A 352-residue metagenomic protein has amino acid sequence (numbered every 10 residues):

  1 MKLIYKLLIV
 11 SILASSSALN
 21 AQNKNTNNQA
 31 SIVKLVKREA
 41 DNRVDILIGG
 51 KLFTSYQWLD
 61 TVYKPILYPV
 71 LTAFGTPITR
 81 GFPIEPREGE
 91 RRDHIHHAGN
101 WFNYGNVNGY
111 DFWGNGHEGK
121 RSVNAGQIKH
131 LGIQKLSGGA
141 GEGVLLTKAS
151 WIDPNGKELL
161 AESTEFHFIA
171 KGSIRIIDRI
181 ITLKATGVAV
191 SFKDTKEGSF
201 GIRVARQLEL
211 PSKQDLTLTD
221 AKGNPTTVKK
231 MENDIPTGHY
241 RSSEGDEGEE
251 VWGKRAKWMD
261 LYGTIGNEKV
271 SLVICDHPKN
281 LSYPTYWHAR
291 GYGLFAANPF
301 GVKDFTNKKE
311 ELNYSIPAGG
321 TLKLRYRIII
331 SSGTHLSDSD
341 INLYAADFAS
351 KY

Functional and structural regions predicted by a protein language model:
M1-T26: Bacterial Sec-dependent N-terminal signal peptides
N23-I95, T195, G333-H335, N342: Beta-strand-rich N-terminal accessory domains
I32-A40, L145-D194: Acidic, contiguous internal or C-terminal segments within carbohydrate-active enzymes that form a structured patch used
E39, Y63-G116, T219-W258: Extracellular/lumen-exposed scaffold segments
L59-V62, I66-V70, A170-T219, K230-E232: Acidic (Asp/Glu-rich), glycine- and aromatic
H94-S173: Extended, loop-rich substrate-binding clefts of extracytoplasmic carbohydrate-active enzymes
K196-S282: Active-site/ligand-binding surface loops and adjacent short beta/alpha elements that line catalytic pockets across
L272-Y352: Beta-strand-rich recognition/accessory modules
